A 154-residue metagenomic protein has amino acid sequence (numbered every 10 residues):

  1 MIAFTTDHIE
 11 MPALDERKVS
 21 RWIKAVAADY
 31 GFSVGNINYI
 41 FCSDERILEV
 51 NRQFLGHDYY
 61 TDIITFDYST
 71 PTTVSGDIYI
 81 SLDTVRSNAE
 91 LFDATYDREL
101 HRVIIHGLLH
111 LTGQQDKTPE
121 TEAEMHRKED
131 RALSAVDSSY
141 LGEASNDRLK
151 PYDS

Functional and structural regions predicted by a protein language model:
M1-L100, T112-S154: An acidic/histidine-cluster motif and surrounding catalytic segment that typifies divalent-metal-assisted enzyme active
I105, L109-G113: Short active-site segment of divalent metal-dependent hydrolases/proteases that encodes the spacing between
